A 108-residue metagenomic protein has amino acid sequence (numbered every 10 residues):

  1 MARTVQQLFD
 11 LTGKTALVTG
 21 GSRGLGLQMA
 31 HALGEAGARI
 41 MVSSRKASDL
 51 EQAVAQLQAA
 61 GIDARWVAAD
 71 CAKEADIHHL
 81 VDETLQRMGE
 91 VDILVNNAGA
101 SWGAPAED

Functional and structural regions predicted by a protein language model:
M1-L17: Flexible N-terminal pre-Rossmann segment of NAD(P)-dependent oxidoreductases
T15, S22-G24: Conserved glycine-rich cofactor-binding loop
V18-T19, N96-N97: Structural signature of the Rossmann-like NAD(P)-dependent dehydrogenase/reductase core
G24, Q28, S101: NAD(P)H-binding Rossmann-fold N-terminus in SDR/SDR-like oxidoreductases, specifically the glycine-rich beta1-alpha1
A36-Q52: Conserved glycine-rich Rossmann-like NAD(P)H-binding loop of the short-chain dehydrogenase/reductase
A47-S48, V67-L80: The beta1-alpha1 cofactor-binding region of Rossmann-like NAD(H)/NADP(H)-dependent oxidoreductases
A60-D63, E83-N96, W102: A glycine-rich helix->loop->beta "capping" turn within Rossmann-like NAD(P)(H)-dependent oxidoreductase domains
H78, D82, S101-D108: Conserved mid-core segment of classical short-chain dehydrogenase/reductases
